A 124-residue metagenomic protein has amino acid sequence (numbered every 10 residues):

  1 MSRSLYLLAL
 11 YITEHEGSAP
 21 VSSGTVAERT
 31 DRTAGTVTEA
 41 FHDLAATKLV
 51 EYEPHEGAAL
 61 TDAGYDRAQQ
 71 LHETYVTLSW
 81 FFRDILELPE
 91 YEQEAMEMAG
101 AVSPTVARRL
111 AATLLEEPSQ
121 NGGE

Functional and structural regions predicted by a protein language model:
R3-G17: Short amphipathic alpha-helical interface segments
G17-R29: Short acidic, hydrophobic short linear motifs in intrinsically disordered regions
V26, T36-T47: Basic amphipathic alpha-helical segments that dock to polyanions
A45-H55: A short, conserved structural fragment
E56-T74: Basic, amphipathic "hinge/linker" alpha-helix immediately C-terminal to the N-terminal HTH DNA-binding motif
D62, E73-A101: Arg/Lys-rich, alpha-helical DNA-contact motif
Q93-E124: C-terminal regulatory/oligomerization modules of transcriptional regulators
